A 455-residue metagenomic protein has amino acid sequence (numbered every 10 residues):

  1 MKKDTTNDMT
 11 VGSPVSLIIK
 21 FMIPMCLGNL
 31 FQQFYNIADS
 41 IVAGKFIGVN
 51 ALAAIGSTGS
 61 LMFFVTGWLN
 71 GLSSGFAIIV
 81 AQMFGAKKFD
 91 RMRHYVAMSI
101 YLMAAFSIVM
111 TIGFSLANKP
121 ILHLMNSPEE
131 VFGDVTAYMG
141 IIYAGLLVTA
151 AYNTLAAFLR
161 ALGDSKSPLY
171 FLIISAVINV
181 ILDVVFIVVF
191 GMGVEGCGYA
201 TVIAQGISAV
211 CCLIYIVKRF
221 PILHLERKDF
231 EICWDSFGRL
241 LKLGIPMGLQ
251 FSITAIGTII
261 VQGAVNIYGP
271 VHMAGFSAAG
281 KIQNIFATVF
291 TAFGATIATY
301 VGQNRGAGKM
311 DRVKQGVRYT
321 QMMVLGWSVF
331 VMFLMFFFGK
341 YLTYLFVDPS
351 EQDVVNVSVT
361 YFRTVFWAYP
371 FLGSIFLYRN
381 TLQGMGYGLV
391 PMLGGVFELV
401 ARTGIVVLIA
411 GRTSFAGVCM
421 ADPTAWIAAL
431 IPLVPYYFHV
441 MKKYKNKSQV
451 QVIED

Functional and structural regions predicted by a protein language model:
M1-M22, V80-L147, V189-I245, V301-A368 (+1 more regions): Short alpha-helical transmembrane segments in multi-pass integral membrane proteins
M9-F46, S60-G75, I79, A104-T111 (+4 more regions): N-terminal transmembrane alpha-helices
K20-D39, I141, S175, A204-S208 (+3 more regions): Transmembrane helical elements of multi-pass membrane transporters/channels
L30, F34-A53, L122-E129, V185-M192 (+6 more regions): Helix-terminus/linker motif at the lipid-water interface of multi-pass membrane proteins
I37-S40, I112, P120, T154-F158 (+7 more regions): Alpha-helical transmembrane segments of multipass membrane proteins
L52-I112, T149-P168, G275-G339, L372-G394: Small-residue-rich hydrophobic transmembrane alpha-helices
F64-G67, N179-V184, A209-L213, I285-T288 (+3 more regions): Hydrophobic transmembrane alpha-helices of multi-pass small-molecule transporters
S73, I142-R160, P168-A176, C197-V210 (+4 more regions): Short runs within selected transmembrane alpha-helices of multi-pass transporters and secretion channels
